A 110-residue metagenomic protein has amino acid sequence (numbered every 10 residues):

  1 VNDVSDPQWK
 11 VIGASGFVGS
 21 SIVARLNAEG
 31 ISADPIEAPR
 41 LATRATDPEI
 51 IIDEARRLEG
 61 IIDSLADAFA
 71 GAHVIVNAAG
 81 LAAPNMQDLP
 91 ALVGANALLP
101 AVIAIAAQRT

Functional and structural regions predicted by a protein language model:
V1-D6: A short, basic/flexible loop-to-alpha-helix module at the beginning of a structural domain
P7-E29: N-terminal Rossmann NAD(P)H-binding glycine-rich loop of SDR-like oxidoreductase domains
W9, A33-D34, A78: Hydrophobic anchor at the start of a short beta-strand that flanks the dinucleotide cofactor-binding loop
I12, A101-T110: Conserved Rossmann-fold NAD(P)-dependent oxidoreductase catalytic core, especially the SDR/UDP-sugar
V18, L41-T46: Short, charged/polar "capping" segments at the starts of alpha-helices and the immediately preceding loops
A24, P100-A101: Conserved active-site helix of classical SDR/Rossmann-fold NAD(P)-dependent CH-OH oxidoreductases
I31-T43: Conserved glycine-rich Rossmann-like NAD(P)H-binding loop of the short-chain dehydrogenase/reductase
I51-A95, V102, A106: NAD(P)H-binding glycine-rich loop region in Rossmannoid oxidoreductase-like domains and their noncatalytic homologs
